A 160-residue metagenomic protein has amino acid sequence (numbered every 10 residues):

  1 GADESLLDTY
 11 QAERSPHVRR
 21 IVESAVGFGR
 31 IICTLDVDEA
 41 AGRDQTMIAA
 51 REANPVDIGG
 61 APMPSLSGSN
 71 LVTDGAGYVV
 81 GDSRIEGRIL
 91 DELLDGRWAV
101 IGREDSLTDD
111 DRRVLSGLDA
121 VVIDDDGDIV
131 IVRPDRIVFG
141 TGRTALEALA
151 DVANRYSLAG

Functional and structural regions predicted by a protein language model:
A2-G160: Helical substrate-recognition/capping region of FAD-dependent monooxygenase/halogenase enzymes
